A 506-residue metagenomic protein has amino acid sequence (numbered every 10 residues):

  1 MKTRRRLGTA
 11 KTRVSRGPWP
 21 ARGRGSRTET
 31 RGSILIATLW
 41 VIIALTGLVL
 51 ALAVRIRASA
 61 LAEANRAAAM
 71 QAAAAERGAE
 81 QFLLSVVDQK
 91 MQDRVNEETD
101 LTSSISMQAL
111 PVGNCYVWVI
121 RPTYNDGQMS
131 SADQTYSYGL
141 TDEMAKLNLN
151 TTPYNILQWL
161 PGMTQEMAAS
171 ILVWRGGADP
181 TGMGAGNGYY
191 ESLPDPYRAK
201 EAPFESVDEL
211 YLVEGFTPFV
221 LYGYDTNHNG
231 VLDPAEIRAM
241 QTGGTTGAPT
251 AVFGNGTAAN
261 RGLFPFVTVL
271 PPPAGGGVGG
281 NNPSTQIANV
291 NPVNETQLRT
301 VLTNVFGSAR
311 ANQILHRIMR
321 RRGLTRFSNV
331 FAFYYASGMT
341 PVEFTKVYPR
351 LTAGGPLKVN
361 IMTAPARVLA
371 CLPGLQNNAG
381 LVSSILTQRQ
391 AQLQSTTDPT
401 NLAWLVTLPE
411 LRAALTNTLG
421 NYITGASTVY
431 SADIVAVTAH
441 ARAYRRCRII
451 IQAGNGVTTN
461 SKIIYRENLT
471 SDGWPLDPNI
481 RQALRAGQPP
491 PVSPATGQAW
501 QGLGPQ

Functional and structural regions predicted by a protein language model:
K2-L7, K11-R16, R22, S33-Q506: Compositionally biased linear targeting/interaction segments
E29-R31: N-terminal positive-inside, membrane-proximal cytosolic segments immediately preceding the first
